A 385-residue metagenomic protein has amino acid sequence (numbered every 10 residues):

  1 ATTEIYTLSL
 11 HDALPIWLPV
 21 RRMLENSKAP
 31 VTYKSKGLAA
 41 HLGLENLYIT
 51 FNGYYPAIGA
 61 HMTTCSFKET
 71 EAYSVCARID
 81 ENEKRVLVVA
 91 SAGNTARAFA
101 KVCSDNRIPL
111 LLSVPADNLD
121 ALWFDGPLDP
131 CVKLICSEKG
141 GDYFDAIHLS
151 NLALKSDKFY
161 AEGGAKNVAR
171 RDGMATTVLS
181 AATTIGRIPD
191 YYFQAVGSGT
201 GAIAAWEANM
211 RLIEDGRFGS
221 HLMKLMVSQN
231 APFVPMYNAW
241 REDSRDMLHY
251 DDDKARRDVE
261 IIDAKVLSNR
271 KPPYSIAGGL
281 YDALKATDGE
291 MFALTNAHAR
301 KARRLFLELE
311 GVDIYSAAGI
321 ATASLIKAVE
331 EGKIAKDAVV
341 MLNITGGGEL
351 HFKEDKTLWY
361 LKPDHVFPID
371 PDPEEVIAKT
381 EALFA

Functional and structural regions predicted by a protein language model:
A1, L8-A385: PLP-dependent amino-acid enzyme catalytic core
